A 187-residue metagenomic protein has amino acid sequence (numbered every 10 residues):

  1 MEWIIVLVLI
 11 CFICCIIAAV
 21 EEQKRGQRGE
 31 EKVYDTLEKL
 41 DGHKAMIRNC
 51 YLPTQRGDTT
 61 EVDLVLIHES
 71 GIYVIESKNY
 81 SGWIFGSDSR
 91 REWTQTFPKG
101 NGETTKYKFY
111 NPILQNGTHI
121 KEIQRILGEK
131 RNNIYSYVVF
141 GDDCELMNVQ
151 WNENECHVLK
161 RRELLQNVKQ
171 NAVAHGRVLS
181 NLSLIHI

Functional and structural regions predicted by a protein language model:
M1-T60, I67-I72, K78-W83, F97-I185: Surface-exposed interaction regions that form or flank ligand-binding interfaces
F85-T96: Short, charge-patterned binding micro-sites
